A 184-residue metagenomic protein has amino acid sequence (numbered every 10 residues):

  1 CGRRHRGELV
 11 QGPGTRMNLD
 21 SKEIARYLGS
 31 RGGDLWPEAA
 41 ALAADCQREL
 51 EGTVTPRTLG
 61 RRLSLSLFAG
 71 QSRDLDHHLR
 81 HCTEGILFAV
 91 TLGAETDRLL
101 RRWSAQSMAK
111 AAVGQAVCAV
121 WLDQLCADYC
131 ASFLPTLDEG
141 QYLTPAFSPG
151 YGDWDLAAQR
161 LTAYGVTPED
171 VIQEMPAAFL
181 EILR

Functional and structural regions predicted by a protein language model:
G2, V10, L92, G140-R184: Short terminal or interdomain "cap/linker" segment that borders an active site or interface and mediates
R4-A111: Active-site helix-to-loop segments that bind/position phosphate- or nucleotide-bearing substrates and donors across
E8-Q11, E23, C126, A131 (+1 more regions): Low-complexity, compositionally biased segments
D34-E38, L42, G114-V117, W121 (+2 more regions): Catalytic cores of large soluble enzymes that bind and process phosphate-bearing ligands
C82-S148: Conserved mixed alpha/beta catalytic, RNA-binding, or beta-rich assembly cores of soluble enzyme, regulatory
